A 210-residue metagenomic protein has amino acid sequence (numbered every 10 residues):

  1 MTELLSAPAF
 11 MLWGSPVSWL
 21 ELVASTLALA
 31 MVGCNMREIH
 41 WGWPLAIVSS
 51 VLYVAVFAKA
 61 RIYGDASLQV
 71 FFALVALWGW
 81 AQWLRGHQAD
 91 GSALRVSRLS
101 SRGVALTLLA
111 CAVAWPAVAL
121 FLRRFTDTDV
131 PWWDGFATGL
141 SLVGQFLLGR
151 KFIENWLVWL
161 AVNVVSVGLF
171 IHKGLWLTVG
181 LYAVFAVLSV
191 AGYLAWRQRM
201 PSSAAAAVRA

Functional and structural regions predicted by a protein language model:
T2-R37, G42, W83-H87, R95-A210: Polytopic alpha-helical membrane-helix bundles and their juxtamembrane interface segments in multi-pass membrane
I47-R95: Hydrophobic/aromatic-rich structural module bridging two neighboring secondary-structure elements via a short loop
